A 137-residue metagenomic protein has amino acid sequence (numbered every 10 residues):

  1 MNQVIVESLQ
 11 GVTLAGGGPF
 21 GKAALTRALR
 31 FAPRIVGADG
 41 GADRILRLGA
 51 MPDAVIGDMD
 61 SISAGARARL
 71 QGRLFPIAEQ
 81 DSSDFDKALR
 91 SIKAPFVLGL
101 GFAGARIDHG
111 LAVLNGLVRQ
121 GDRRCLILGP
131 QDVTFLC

Functional and structural regions predicted by a protein language model:
M1-P19: N-terminal nucleotide-binding beta1-loop-alpha1 segment
V6-Q10, R27-L29, L98-G99, C125 (+1 more regions): N-terminal start-of-chain detector that recognizes signal peptides and the immediate post-cleavage beginning
L14-G16, D39, L100-F102, L128-G129: Short beta-strand segments
G16-G21, I62-A66: Short amphipathic alpha-helical segments, especially helix-boundary/capping motifs
F20-G21, S83, D132-V133: Short acidic loop-to-helix transition motifs that present clustered carboxylates
G21-A24, R44: Short N-terminal binding/cap micro-motifs at the start of the first secondary-structure element
A28-F31, V36, G40-D122: Acidic/Gly/His-enriched mid-domain segments of enzyme catalytic cores or analogous surface patches that mediate
H109, V118-C137: Class I SAM-dependent methyltransferase SAM-binding "motif I" and its flanking Rossmann-like core
